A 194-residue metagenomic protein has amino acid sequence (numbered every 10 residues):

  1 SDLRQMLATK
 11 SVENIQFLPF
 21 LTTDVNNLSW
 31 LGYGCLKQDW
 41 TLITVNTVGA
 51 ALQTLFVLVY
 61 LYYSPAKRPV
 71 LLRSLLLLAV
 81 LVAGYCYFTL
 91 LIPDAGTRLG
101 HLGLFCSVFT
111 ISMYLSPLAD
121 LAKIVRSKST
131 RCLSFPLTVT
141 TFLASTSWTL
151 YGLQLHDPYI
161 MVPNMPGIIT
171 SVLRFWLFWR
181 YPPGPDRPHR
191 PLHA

Functional and structural regions predicted by a protein language model:
S1-A194: Alpha-helical membrane-protein topology signature
